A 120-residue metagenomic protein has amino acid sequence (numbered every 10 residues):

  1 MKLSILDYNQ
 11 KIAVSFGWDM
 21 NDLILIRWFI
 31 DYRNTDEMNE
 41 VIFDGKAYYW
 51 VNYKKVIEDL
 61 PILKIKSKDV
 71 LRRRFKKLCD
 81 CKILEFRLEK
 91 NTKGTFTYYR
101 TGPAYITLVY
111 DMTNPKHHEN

Functional and structural regions predicted by a protein language model:
M1-E58: Short recognition helix of helix-turn-helix/winged-helix DNA-binding domains
D7, N21-L23, F86-E89, G94 (+1 more regions): Long, compositionally biased, intrinsically disordered segments
N9, T101-A104: Residue-level signal for threonine
D36-T97: Winged helix-turn-helix DNA-binding recognition segment
K76, P103-N120: Charged low-complexity intrinsically disordered patches
